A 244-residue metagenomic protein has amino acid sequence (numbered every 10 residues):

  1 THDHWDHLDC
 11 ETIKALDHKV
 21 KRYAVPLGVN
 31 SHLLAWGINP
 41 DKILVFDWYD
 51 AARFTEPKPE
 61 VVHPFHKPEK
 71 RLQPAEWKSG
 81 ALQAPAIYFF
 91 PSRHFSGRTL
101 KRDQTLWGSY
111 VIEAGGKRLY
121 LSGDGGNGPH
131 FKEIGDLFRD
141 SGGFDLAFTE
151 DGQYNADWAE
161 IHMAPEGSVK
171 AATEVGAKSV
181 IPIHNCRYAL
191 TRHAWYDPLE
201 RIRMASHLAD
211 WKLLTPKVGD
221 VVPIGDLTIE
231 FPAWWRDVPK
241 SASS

Functional and structural regions predicted by a protein language model:
T1-V25, N30-S31, D41, D140-F148: Active-site metal-binding motif and surrounding structural segment of the metallo-beta-lactamase
D3-H4, G28, W48, S92 (+2 more regions): Flexible loop residues that form catalytic and substrate-binding hotspots at small-molecule/glycan-binding clefts
D9-K19, L190-E200, G225-D226: Metal-dependent catalytic neighborhoods of phosphoester/phosphodiester hydrolases
C10-K19, E113-L119, S179: Short, surface-exposed connector motifs at secondary-structure boundaries
R22, G28-L34, R118, G126-V218: Cap/insert and terminal regions of metallo-dependent hydrolase folds
L33-D47: Helix-loop-beta element that forms the nucleotide-linked donor phosphate-binding surface in glycosyltransferases
F46-D136, G142, V218-S244: Core dinuclear metal-dependent hydrolase active-site scaffold
